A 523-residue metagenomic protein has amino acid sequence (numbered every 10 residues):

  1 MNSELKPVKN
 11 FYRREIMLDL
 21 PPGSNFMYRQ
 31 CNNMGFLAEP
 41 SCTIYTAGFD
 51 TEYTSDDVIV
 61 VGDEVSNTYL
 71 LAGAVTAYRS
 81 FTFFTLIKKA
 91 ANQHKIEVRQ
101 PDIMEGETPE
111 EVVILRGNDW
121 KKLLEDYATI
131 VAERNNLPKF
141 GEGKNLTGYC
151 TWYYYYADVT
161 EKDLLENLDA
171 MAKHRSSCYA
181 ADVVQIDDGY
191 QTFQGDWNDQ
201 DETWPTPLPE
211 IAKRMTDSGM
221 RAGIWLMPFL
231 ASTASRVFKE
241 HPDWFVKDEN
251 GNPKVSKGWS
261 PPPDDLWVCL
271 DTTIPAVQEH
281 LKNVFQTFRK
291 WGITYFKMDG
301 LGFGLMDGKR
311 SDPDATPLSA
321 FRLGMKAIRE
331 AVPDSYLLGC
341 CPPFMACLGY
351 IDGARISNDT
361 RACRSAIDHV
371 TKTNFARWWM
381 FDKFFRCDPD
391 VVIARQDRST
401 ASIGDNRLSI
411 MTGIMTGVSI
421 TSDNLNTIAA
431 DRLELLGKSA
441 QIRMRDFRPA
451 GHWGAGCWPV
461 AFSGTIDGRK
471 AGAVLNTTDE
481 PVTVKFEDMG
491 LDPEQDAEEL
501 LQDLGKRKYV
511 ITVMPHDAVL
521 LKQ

Functional and structural regions predicted by a protein language model:
M1-D126: N-terminal accessory beta-strand-rich subdomains and adjacent acidic, glycine-rich linkers that precede catalytic cores
N145, Y149, Y154-Q286, Y295-M298 (+1 more regions): Aromatic-lined carbohydrate-binding/catalytic grooves of carbohydrate-active enzymes
Y155-D158, Q191-Q194, F229-A234, F303-D307 (+5 more regions): Flexible loop/turn segments at secondary-structure boundaries
A180, I224, D334-C341, I420-E434 (+1 more regions): Acidic/polar loop patches that form or flank catalytic/metal-binding clefts of enzymes that bind anionic ligands
K239-P275, E279, S319, L323-A429: Glycan-recognition surfaces
T412-M415, I420, H452-P493, H516: Carbohydrate-binding surface patches
M489-D503: Solvent-exposed beta-hairpin/edge-strand motifs
L504-Q523: C-terminal beta-strand-rich structural cap/linker in extracellular carbohydrate-active enzymes
